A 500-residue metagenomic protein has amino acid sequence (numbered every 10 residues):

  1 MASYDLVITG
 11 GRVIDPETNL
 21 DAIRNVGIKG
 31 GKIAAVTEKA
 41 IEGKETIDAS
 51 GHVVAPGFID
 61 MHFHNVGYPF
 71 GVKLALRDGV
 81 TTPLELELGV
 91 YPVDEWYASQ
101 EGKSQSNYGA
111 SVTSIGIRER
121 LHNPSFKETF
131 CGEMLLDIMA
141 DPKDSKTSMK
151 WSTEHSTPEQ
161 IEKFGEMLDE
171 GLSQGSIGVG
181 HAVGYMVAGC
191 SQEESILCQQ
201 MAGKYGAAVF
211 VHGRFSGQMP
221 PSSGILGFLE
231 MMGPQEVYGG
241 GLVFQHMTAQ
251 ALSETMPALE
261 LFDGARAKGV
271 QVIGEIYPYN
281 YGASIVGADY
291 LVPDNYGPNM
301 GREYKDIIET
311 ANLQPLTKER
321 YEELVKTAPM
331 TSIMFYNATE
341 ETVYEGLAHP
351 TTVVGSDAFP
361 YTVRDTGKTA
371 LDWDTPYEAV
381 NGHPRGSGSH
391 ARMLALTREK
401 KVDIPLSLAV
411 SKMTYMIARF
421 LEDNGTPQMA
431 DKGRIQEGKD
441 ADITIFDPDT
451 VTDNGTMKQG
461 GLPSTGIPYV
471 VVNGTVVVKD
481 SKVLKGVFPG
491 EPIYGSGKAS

Functional and structural regions predicted by a protein language model:
M1-R24, I28-K29, E38-K39, L76-D78 (+1 more regions): Active-site microenvironment of metallo-dependent hydrolases
S3-G10, K29, K39-T81: Replace "His-x-His-based motif
V7, T46-D48, Y108-A110, Q271-I273 (+1 more regions): Conserved beta-strand scaffold positions in the cores of enzyme catalytic domains, especially in NTP/NDP-utilizing
M61-A110, K127-T129, E133-S176, Q200-K204: Alpha-helical scaffold segments that flank or form the walls of functional sites
V66-Y68, Y91-V93, G116-R120, M186-C190 (+9 more regions): Flexible loop/turn segments at secondary-structure boundaries
V72-D94, Q105-G116, L172-V187, Y205-G217 (+3 more regions): Divalent metal-dependent hydrolysis catalytic cores, especially in the metallo-beta-lactamase
L121-G189, F228-E236, G240-L406: Active-site neighborhoods of metal-dependent hydrolases
E193-L197, G224-E230: Charged helix-capping and loop-helix junction motifs
